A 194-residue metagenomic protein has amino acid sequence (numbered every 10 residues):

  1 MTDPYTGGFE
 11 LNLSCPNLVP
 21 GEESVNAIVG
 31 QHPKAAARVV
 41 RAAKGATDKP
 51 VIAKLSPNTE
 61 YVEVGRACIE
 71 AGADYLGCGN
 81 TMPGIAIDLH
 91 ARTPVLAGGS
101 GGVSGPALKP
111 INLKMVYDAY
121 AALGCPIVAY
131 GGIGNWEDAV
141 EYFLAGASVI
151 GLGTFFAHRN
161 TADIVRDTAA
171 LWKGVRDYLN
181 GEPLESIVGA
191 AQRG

Functional and structural regions predicted by a protein language model:
M1, N58-A71, D118-C125, I133-I150: Catalytic cores of alpha/beta
M1-P50, S56: Metal-dependent enolase-superfamily TIM-barrel catalytic cores that perform enediolate-based chemistry
T6-G8, D48, A73, G124 (+1 more regions): A structural motif
L13-C15, Y75-A86, G132-I133, D138-T168: Glycine-rich phosphate-binding active-site loops on the catalytic face of alpha/beta enzymes
P16-P33, V64-A121, C125: Glycine/Thr-rich beta-alpha phosphate-binding loop at enzyme active sites
V40-D48, I69, V116-A122, A169-W172 (+1 more regions): Surface-exposed amphipathic alpha-helices with a cationic face
G45-S56, Y120-Y130: Short beta-strand/loop segments at the ligand-binding rim of alpha/beta enzyme cores
K109, R166-G194: Extended, intrinsically disordered, low-complexity segments
